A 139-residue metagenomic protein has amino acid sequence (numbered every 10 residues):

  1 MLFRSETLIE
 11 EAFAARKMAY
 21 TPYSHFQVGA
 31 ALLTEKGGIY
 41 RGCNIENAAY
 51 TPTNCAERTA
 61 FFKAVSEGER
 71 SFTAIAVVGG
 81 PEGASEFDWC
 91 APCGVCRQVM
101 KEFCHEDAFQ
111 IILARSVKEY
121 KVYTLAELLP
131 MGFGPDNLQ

Functional and structural regions predicted by a protein language model:
M1-L2: Short, small-residue-biased leader/transition segments that mark boundaries at the very start of proteins
E6-T21: Short, basic/aromatic recognition patches
A12, A30-A31, A60, A64: Small-residue (primarily alanine) positions within well-ordered alpha-helices, especially packing/interaction faces
S24: Active-site segments that bind and position negatively charged phosphate/pyrophosphate groups
Q27-L33, A76: Short beta-strand scaffold segments in enzyme catalytic cores
L33-T34, A114: Short beta-strand-to-turn element immediately C-terminal to the catalytic PLP-Schiff-base lysine in fold type I
R41-N137: Zn2+-dependent cytidine deaminase-like catalytic core
